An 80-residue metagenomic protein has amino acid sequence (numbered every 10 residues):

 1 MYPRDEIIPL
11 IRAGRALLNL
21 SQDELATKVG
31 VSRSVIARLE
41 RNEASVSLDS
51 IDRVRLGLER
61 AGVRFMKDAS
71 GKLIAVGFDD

Functional and structural regions predicted by a protein language model:
M1-E6: A detector for short, charged/polar N-terminal pre-domain segments
L10-E24: Short basic helix-loop element that most often maps to the first helix and adjoining turn of HTH DNA-binding modules
L20-A37: Short alpha-helical DNA-recognition segment
D49-M66: DNA major-groove recognition helix of helix-turn-helix/homeodomain DNA-binding modules
V63-D80: Helix-turn-helix/homeodomain-like alpha-helical modules used for DNA recognition and transcription-factor dimerization
